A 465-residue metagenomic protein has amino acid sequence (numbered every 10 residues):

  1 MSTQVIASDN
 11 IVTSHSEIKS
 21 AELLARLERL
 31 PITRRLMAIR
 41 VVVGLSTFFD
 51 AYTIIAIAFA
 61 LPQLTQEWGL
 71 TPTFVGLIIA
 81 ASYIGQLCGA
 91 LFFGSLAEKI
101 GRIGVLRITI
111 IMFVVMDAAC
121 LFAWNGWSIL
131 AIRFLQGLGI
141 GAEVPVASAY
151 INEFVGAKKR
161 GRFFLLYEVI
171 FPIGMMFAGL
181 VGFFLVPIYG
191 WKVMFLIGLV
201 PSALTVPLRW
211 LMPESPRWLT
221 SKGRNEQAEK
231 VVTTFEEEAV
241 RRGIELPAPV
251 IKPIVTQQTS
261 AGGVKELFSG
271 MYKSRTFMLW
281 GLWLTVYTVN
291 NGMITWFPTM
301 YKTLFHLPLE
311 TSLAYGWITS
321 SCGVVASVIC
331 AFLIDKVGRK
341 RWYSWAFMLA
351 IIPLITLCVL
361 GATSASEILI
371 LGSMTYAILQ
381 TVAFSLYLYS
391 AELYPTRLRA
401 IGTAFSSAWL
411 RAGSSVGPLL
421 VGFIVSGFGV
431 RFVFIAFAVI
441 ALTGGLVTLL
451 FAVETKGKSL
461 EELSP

Functional and structural regions predicted by a protein language model:
S2-P465: Transmembrane-helix signature of 12-pass secondary carriers
